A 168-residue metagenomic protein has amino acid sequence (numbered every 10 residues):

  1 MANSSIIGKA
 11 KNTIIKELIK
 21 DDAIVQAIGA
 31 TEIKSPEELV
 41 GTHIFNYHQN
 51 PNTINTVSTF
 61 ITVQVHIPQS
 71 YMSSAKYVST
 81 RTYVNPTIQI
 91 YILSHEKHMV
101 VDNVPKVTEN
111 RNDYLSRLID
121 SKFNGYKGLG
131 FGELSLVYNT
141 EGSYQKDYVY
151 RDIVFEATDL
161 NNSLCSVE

Functional and structural regions predicted by a protein language model:
M1-S5, N103, S163-E168: Compositionally biased, intrinsically disordered low-complexity segments enriched in polar/Pro/Gly and often Gln
M1-T80: Small/polar-rich, solvent-exposed N-terminal microdomains that initiate assembly or binding
V25-Q26, S58, E109-S163, E168: Acidic-leaning, charged glycine-interspersed low-complexity segments
Q64-H66, T87-L93, V154-T158: Residue-level recognition of well-ordered beta-strand positions that form the cores of beta-sheet-rich folds across
Y71, E96-V100, N161-C165: Residue-level signal for secondary-structure boundary sites
Y77-R81, G142-Q145: Exposed beta-sheet edge/beta-hairpin loop segments within beta-rich domains
Y83-D102: Short acidic, glycine/tyrosine-flanked loop/strand segments centered on an H-E-D-like triad
V100-N110: Short, flexible/disordered intra-domain loops and linkers
